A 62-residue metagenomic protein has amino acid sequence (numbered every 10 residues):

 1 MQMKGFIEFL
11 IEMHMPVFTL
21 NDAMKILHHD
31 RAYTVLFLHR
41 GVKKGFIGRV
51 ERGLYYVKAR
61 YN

Functional and structural regions predicted by a protein language model:
Q2-N62: Short beta-edge/loop segments at beta->alpha junctions of small alpha/beta modules that act as binding/recognition
